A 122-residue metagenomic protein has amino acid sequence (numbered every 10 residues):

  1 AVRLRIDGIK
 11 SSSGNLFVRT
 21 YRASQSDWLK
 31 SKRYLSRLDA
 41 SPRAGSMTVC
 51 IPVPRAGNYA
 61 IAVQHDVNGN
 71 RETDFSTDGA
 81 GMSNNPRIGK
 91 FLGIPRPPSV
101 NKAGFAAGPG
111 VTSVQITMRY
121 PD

Functional and structural regions predicted by a protein language model:
V2-G8, I116: A short, amphipathic beta-strand motif
D7-S11, P54-A56: Short solvent-exposed strand-capping/beta-turn motif centered on an Asx-Ser/Thr pair
F17-Y21, A62: Beta-strand signatures of extracellular beta-sandwich domains
D39-G45, A106-G110: Short proline/glycine- and polar residue-rich coil/turn motifs
S46-V53, I116: Exposed aromatic-hydrophobic patches
A56-V63: A short tyrosine-centered beta-strand micro-motif
D66-F75: Acidic, glycine-anchored loop motifs typical of Ca2+
N85-D122: Extracellular beta-sheet/turn segments enriched in Thr/Pro/Gly and aliphatic residues
